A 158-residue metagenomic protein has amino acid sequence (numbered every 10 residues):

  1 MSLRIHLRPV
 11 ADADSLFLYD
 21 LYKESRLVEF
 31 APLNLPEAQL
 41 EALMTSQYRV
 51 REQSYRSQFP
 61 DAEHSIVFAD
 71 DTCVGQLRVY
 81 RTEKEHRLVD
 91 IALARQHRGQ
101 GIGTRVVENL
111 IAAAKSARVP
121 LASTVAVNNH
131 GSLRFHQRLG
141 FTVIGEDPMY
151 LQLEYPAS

Functional and structural regions predicted by a protein language model:
M1-R4, R8-E41, S158: A short, well-structured alpha-helix characteristic of acyl/acetyltransferase catalytic modules
I5, T72-Q76, H86: Glycine-rich phosphate/pyrophosphate-binding loop shared by adenosine-nucleotide-utilizing enzymes
Y55, H136, F141: Conserved active-site tyrosine of GNAT-family acetyltransferases
E63-L77: Conserved beta-hairpin
R81-I91, R98, A117, D147-M149: A conserved beta-turn-beta hairpin within the catalytic core of GNAT-like acetyltransferases that forms part
L93, G99-A112, R134-R138: Conserved acetyl-CoA-binding loop-helix of GNAT-fold acetyltransferases
R98, S123-L133, Y150, E154: Conserved beta-strand-loop-alpha-helix junction that forms the acyl-donor binding cleft
A114-A126: Conserved GNAT acetyl-CoA-binding A-motif
